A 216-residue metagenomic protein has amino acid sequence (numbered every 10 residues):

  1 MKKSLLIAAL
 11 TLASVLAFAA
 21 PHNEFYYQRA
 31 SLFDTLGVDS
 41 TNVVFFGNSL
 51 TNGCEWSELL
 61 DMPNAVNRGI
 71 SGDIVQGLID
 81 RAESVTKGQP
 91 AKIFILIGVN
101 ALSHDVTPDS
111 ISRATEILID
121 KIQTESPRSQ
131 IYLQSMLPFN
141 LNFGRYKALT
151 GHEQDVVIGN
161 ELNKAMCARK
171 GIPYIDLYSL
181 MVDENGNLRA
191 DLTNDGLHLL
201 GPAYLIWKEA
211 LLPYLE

Functional and structural regions predicted by a protein language model:
S4-A13: Sec-dependent N-terminal signal peptides
F18-K92, N187: Serine-esterase "nucleophile elbow" of acetyl-processing enzymes
N42-F46, Q76-S110, L199-E216: N-terminal/domain-start segments enriched in small and hydrophobic, helix-friendly residues, covering either
N67-I70, V99-I111, Y146-H152: Surface-exposed cleft-lining segments at the edges of enzyme active sites
G69-S71, F94-S103, M136, V182: Cell-envelope and extracellular/periplasmic
P108-L118, E153-G159: Charged helix-capping and loop-helix junction motifs
S126-Q130: A short helix->loop->beta-strand "cap" motif at the edges of active sites that frequently abuts
P138-E216: Catalytic His-Asp segment of secreted/periplasmic serine-dependent ester chemistry enzymes
